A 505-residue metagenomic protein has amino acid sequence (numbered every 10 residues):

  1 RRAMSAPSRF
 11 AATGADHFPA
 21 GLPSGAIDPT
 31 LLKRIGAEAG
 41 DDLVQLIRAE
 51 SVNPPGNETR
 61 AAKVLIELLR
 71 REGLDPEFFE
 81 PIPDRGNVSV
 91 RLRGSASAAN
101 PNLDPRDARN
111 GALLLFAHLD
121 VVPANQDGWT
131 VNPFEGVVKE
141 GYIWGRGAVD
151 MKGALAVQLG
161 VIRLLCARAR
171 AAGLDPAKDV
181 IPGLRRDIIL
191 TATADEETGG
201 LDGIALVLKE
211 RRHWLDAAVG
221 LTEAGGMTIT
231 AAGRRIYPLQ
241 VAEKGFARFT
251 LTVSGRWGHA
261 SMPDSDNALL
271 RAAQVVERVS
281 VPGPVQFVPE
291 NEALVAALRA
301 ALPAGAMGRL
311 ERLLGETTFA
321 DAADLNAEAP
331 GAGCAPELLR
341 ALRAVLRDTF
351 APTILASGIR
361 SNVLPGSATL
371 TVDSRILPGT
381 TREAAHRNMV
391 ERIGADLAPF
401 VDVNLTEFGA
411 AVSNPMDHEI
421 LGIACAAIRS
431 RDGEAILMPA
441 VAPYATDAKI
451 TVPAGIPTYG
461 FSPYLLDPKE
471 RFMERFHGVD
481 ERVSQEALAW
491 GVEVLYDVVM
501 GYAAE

Functional and structural regions predicted by a protein language model:
R9-A148, R168-R186: Acidic/His- and Gly-rich active-site-bordering loop/insert found across diverse amide/peptide-bond hydrolases
Q45, V64, L68-E72, R271-P282 (+6 more regions): Generic non-transmembrane alpha-helical segments
L92, V253, S374-I376: Hydrophobic beta-strand positions in extracellular immunoglobulin-like domains
I143, V149-P238: Acidic/histidine-rich catalytic neighborhood of metal-dependent amide-processing enzymes
A171, K178, R212-D216, G225-R234 (+4 more regions): Acidic-enriched catalytic cores of C-N bond-cleaving enzymes acting on peptides and small amides
V276-V285, A306-L310, P415-L465: Active-site-adjacent substrate-binding region of metalloamidase/peptidase-like peptide-processing proteins
R360-R392, G409, S413-C425: C-terminal substrate/ligand-recognition segments
F408, E434-A503: Zn-dependent metallopeptidase/amidohydrolase metal-coordination segment
